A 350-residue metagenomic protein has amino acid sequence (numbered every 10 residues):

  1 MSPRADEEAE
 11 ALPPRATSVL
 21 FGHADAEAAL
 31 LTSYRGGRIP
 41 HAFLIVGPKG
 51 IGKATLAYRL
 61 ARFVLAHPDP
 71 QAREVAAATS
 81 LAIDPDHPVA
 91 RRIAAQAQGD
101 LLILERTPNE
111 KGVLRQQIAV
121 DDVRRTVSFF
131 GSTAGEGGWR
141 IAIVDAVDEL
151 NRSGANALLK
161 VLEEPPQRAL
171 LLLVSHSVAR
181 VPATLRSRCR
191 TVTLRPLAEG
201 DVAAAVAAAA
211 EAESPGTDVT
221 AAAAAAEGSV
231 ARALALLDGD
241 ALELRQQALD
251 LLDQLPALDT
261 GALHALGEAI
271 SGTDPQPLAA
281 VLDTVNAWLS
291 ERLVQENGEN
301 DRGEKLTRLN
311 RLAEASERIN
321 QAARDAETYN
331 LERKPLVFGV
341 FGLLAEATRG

Functional and structural regions predicted by a protein language model:
M1-F63, D69-E74, T79-A82, D86-R92 (+3 more regions): Charged, glycine-rich active-site and insertion segments that engage polyanionic ligands
A29-Y34, H87, Q117-I141, E149 (+1 more regions): Conserved alpha-helical scaffold flanking the Walker A/P-loop in AAA+ ATPase domains
V89-P108: Conserved Walker-type P-loop NTP-binding/catalytic site
E110-V120, V147, T191: Flexible beta-alpha connector loops of hexameric P-loop NTPases
G131, N156-L170: Conserved catalytic/switch belt of AAA+ P-loop NTPases
G137-I141, P166-L172: Loop/turn-to-beta-strand initiation segments
A146-L150, V178: Conserved Walker B
R152-S153, A183: Conserved D-loop-proximal element of ABC-family nucleotide-binding domains
